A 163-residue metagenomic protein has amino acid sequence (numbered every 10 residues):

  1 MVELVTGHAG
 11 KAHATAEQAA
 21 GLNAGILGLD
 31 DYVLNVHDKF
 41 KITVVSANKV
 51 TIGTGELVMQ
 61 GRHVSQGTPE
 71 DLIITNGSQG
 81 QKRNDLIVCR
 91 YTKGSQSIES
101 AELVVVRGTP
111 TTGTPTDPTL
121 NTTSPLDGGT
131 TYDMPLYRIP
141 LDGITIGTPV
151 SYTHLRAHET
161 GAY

Functional and structural regions predicted by a protein language model:
M1-I52: N-terminal "first-domain core" detector
V5-K11, K49-R156: Beta-strand-rich solenoidal segments
A19, E159-T160: Intrinsic disorder/low-complexity segments enriched in polar/small residues
G25, Y32, H37-F40, I87 (+3 more regions): Intrinsic disorder/low-complexity detector
H154, G161-Y163: Single conserved hydrophobic/aromatic residue that forms the stacking wall/gate of nucleotide- or nucleobase-binding
